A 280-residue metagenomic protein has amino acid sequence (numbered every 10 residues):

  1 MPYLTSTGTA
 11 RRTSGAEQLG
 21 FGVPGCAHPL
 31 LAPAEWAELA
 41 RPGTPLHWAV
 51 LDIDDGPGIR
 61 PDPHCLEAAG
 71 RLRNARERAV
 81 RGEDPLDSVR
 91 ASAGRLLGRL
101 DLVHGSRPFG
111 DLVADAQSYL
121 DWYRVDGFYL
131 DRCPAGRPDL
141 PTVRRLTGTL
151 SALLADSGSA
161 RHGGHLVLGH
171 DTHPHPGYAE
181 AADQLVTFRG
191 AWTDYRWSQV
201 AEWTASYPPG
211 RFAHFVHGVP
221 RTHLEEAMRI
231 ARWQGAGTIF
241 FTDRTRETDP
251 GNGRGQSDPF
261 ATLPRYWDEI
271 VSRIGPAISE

Functional and structural regions predicted by a protein language model:
P2-E280: Glycan-processing catalytic domains of CAZymes
